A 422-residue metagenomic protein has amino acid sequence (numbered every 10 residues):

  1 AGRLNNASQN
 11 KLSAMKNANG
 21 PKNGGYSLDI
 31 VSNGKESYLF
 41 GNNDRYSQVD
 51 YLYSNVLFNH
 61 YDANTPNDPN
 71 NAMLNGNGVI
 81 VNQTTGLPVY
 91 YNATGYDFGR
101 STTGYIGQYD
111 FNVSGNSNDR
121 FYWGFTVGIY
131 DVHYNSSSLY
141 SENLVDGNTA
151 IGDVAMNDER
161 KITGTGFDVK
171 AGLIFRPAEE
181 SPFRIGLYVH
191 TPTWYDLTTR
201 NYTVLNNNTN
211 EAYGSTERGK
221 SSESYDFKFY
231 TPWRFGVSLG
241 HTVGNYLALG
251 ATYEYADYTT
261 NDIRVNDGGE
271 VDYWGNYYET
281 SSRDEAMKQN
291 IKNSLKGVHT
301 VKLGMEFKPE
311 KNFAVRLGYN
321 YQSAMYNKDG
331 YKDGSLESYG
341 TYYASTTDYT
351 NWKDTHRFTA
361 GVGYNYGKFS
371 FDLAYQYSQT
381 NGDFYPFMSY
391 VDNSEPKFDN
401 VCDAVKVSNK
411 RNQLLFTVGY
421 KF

Functional and structural regions predicted by a protein language model:
A1-F422: Outer-membrane beta-barrel porins/channels
